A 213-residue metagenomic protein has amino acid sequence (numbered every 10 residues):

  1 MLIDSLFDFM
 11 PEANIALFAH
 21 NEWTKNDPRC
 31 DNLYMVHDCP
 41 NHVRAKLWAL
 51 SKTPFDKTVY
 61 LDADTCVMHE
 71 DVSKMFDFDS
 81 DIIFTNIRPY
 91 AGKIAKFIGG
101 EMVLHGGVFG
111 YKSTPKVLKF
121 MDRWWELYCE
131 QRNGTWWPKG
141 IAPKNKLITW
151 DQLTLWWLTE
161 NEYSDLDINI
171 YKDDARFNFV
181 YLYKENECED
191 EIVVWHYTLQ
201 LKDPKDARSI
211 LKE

Functional and structural regions predicted by a protein language model:
M1-E213: Glycosyltransferase catalytic domains, chiefly GT-A lineage
